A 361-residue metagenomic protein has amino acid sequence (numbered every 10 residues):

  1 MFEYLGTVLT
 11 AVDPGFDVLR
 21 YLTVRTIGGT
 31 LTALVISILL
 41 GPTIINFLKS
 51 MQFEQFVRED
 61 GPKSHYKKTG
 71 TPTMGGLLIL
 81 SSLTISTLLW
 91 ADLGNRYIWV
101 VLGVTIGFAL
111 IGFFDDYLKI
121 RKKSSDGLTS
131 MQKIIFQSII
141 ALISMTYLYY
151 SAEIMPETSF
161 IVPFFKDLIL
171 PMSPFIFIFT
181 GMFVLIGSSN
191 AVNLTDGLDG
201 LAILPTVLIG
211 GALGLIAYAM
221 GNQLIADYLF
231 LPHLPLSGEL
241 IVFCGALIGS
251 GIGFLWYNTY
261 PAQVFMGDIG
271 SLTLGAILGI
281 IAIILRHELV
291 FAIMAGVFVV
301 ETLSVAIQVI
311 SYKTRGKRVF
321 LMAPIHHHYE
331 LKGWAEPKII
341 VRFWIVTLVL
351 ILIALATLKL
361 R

Functional and structural regions predicted by a protein language model:
F2-T43, T84-R96, V100-L110, S144 (+3 more regions): Alpha-helical transmembrane segments
P42-D60: Membrane-interface helix-loop junction between the first two transmembrane segments
M51-F53, K123, I269: Juxtamembrane helix-loop transition segments at the membrane interface in multi-pass membrane proteins
V57-T71, S125-K133, H326, L331: Juxtamembrane helix-capping/reentrant segments at transmembrane boundaries
K68-L80, Q132-I140, E336-V346: Select subsegments of transmembrane alpha-helices in polytopic membrane proteins, especially boundary-proximal
G94-L102, R121-F136: Membrane-interfacial loop-to-helix junctions in multi-pass inner-membrane proteins
L110-Y117: Alpha-helical transmembrane segments within multi-pass membrane transporters and channels
K119-T129, P163-M172: Membrane interface segments of multi-pass transport proteins and intramembrane proteases
